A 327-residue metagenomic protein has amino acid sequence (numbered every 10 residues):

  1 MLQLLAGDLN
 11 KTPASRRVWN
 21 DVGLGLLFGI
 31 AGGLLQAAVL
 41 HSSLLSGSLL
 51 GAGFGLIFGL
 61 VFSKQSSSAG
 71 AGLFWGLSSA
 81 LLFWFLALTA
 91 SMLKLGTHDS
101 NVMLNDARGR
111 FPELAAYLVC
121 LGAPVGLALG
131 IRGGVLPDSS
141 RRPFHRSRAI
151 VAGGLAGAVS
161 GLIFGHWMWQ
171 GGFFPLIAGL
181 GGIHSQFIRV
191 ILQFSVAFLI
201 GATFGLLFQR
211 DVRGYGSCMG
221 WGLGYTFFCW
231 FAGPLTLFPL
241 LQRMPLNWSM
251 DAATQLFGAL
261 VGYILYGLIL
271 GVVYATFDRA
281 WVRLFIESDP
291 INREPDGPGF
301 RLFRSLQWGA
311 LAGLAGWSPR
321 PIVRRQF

Functional and structural regions predicted by a protein language model:
M1-F327: Juxtamembrane/disordered regions of integral membrane proteins
